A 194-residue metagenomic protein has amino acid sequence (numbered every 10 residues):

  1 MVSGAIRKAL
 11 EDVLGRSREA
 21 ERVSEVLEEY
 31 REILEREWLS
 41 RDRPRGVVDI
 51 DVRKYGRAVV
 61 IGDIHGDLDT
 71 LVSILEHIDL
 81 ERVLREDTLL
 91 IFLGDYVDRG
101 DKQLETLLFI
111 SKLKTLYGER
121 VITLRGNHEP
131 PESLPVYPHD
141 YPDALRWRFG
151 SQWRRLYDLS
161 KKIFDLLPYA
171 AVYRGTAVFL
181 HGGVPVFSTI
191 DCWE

Functional and structural regions predicted by a protein language model:
M1-E194: Feature recognizes metal-dependent phosphohydrolase scaffolds
